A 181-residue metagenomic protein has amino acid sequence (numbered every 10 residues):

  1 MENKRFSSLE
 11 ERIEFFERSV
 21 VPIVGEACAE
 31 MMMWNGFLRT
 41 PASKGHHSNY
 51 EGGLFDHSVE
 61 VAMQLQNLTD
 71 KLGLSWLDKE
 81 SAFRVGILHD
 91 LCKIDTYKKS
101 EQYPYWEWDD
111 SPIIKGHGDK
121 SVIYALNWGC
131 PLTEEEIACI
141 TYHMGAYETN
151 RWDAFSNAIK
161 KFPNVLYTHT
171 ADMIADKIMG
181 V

Functional and structural regions predicted by a protein language model:
M1-Y105: Acidic/His-rich, divalent-metal-binding segments that scaffold phosphate/diphosphate chemistry
G45-S48, W108, N127, A154: A general structural-boundary detector
S48-G52, P112, A158-K161: Short, solvent-exposed segments of well-ordered alpha helices
F55-A62, I114, G118, N164: Short alpha-helical patches at coil-to-helix transitions and adjacent helical residues in well-structured domains
L77-D78, G116, P131-E135: Alpha-helix N-cap and coil->helix boundary residues
C92-C130: A contiguous pocket-lining binding segment that forms or flanks enzyme active sites
V122-V181: Histidine/acidic-rich helix-loop-helix segments that form or flank divalent-metal centers in metalloenzyme catalytic
